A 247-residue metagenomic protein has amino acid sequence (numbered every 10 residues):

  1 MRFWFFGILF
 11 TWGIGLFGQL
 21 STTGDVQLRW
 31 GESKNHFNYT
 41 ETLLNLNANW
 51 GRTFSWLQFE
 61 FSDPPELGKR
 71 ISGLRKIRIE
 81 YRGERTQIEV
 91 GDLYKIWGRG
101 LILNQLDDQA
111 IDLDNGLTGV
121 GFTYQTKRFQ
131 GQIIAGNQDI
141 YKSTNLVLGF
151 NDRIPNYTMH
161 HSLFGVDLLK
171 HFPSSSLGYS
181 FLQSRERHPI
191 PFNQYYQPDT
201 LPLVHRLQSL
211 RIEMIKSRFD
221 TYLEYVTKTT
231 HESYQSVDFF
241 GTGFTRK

Functional and structural regions predicted by a protein language model:
M1-F5: Positively charged n-region of N-terminal signal peptides that target proteins for export
Q19-T40, A48-S72, R82-R85, L103 (+1 more regions): Signature for the C-terminal beta-barrel architecture of outer-membrane proteins
K76: Phosphate/ribose-recognition catalytic cores of enzymes acting on nucleotide-derived substrates
Y94-Q105: Surface-exposed extracellular loop regions of Gram-negative outer-membrane beta-barrel proteins, predominantly
